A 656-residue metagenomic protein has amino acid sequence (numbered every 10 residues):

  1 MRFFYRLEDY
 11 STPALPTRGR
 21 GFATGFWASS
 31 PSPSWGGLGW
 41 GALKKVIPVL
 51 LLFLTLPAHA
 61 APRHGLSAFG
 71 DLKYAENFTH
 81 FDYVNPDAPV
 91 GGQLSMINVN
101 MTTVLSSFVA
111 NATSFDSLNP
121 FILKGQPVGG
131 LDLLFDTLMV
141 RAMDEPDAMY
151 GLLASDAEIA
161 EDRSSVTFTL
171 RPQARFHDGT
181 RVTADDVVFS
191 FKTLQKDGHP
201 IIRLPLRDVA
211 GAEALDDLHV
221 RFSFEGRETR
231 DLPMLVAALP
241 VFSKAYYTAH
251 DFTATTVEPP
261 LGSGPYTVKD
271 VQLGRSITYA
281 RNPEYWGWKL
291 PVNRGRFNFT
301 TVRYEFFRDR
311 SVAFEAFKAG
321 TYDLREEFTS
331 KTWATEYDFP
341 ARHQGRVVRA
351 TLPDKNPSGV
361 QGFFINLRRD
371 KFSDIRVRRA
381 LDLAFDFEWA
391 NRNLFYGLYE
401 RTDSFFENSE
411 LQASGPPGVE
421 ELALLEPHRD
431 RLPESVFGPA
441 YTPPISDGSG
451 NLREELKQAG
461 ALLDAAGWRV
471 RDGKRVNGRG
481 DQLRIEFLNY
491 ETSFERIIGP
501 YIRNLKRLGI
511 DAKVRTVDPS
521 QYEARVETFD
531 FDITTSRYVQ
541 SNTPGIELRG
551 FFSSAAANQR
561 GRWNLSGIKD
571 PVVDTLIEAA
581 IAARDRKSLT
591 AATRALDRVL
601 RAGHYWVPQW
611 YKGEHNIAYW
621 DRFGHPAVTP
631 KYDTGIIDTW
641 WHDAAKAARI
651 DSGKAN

Functional and structural regions predicted by a protein language model:
A61-E161, K192, P259-L261: N-terminal lobe/hinge region of extracytoplasmic solute-binding protein
A68, Y74, V84-P89, S114-S117 (+8 more regions): Aromatic- and charge-enriched surface segment that lines or borders ligand/interaction sites
N98-T102, Q272-I277, R281, L383-P443 (+3 more regions): Detector for C-terminal structural segments
L123-E145, K192, V236-T301, R308-V312 (+3 more regions): Gly/Pro-rich hinge or "lid" segments in bacterial periplasmic/extracellular proteins
G151-E158, H177, V182, S223-F242 (+4 more regions): Aromatic-rich, solvent-exposed beta-strand/loop patch
T169, R203-T248, S263-Q272, P417-H428: Surface-exposed binding/hinge segments that line and control ligand-binding clefts or catalytic entry sites
R171, A254, G287-Y337, R379 (+3 more regions): Ligand-site clamp/hinge motif
G211-A212, K269-A280, E305-R369, R376-A380 (+5 more regions): Extracellular/periplasmic solute-recognition and catalytic clefts
